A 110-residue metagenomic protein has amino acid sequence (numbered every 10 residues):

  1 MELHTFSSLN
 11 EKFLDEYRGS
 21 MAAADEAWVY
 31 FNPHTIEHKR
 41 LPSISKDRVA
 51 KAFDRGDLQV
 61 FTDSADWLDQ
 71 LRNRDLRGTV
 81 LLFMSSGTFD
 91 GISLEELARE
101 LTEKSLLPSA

Functional and structural regions predicted by a protein language model:
M1-A110: ATP-dependent carboxylate-amine ligase
